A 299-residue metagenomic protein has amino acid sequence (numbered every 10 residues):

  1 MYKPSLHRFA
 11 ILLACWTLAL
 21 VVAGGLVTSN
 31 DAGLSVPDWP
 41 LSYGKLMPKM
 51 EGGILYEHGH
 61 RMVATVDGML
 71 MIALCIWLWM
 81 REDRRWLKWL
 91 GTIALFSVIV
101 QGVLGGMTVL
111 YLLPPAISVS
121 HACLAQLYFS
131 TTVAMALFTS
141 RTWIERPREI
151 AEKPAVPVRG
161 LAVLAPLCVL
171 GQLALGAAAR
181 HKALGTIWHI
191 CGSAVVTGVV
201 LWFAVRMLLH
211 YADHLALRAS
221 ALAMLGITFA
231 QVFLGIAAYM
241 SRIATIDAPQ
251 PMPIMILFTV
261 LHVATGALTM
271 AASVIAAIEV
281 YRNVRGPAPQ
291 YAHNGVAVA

Functional and structural regions predicted by a protein language model:
M1-A299: Polytopic transmembrane helical bundles with strong interfacial aromatic enrichment
